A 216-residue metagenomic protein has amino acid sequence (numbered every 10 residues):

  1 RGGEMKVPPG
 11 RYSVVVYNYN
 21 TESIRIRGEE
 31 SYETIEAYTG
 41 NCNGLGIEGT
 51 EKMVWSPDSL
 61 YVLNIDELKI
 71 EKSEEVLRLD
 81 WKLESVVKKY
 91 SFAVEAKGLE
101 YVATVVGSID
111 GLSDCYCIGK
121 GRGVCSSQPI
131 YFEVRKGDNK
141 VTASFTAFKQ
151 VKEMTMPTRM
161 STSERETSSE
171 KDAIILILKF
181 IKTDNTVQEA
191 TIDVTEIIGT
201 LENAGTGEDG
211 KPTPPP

Functional and structural regions predicted by a protein language model:
R1-E29, A103-N203: Tryptophan-paired
R1-V86: Short, low-hydrophobicity acidic/polar segments
V15, S91-A93: Residues within well-ordered beta-strands of beta-sheet-rich folds
Y32-I35, P57, K152, S163 (+1 more regions): Intrinsic disorder/low-complexity signal
E74, N203-T206: Short, structured coil/loop segments at alpha-helix boundaries
L77, W81-K89, Y101, D110-L112: Short loop/turn and low-complexity linker motifs enriched in small/turn-promoting residues
A93-Y101: Structural motif
T206-P216: Eukaryotic extended interaction platforms
